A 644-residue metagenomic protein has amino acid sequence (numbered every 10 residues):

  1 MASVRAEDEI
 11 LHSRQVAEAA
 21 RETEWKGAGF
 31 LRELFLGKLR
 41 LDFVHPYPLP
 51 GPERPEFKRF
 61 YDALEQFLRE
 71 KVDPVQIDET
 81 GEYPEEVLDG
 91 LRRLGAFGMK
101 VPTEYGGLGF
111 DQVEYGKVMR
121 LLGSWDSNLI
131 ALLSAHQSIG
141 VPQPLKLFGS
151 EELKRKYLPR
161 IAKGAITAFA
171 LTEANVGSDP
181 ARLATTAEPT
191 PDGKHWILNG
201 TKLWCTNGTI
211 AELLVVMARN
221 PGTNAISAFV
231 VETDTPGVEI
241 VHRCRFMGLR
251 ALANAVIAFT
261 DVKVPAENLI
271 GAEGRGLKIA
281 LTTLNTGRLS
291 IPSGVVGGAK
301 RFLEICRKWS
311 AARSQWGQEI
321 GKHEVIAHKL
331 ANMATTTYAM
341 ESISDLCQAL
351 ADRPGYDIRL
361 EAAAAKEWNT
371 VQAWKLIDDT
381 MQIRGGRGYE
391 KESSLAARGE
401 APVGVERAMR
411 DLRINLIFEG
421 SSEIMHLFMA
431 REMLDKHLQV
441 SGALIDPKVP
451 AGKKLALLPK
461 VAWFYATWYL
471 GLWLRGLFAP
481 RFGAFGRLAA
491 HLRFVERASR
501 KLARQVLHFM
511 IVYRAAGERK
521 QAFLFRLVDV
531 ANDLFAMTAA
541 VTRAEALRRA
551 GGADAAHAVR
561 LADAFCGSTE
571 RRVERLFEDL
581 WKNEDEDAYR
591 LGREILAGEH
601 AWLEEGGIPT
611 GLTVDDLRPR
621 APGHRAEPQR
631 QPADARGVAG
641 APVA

Functional and structural regions predicted by a protein language model:
M1-K117, L121-H136, L145-R155, P159 (+10 more regions): Flavin-dependent oxidoreductase catalytic core characteristic of acyl-CoA dehydrogenase/oxidase-like enzymes
S134-V141, T172-N175: Short, glycine/charge-rich beta-strand/loop segments that flank catalytic centers and engage negatively charged groups
K163-L171: A short, Trp-centered hydrophobic/proline-enriched beta-strand micro-motif
T172-A174, E188, M217-P221: A generic structural motif
T172-N175, L203-W204, C244-M247: Short, solvent-exposed loop/turn elements at beta->coil junctions and helix N-caps that rim active or binding pockets
N175-L183: Active-site-adjacent elements of ketosynthase-type condensing enzymes
K194-H195, N199-I240: A short core secondary-structure module
